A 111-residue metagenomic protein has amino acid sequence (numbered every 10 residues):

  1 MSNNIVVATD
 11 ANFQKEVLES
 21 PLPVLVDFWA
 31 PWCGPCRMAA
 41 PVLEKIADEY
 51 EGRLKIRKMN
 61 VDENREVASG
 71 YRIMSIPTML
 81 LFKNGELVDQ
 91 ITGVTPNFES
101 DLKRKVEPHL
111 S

Functional and structural regions predicted by a protein language model:
I5-V24, R65: A short beta-strand-turn-helix
T9, W29, K55-R57: Conserved Rossmann-like nucleotide-binding pocket used by diverse enzymes that bind dinucleotide cofactors
P21-P23, M38-M59: Conserved helix-turn-beta segment immediately C-terminal to the redox Cys motif in thioredoxin-like folds
L22-V24, R65, Y71-F82: Structural micro-motif
F28-V42: Conserved redox-active cysteine motifs that mediate thiol-disulfide chemistry, especially di-cysteine Cys-X(1-2)-Cys
D62: Adenine-nucleotide cofactor-binding loop residues
S75, L81-S111: Non-catalytic, surface beta->alpha helical segment in thiol-disulfide oxidoreductase systems
